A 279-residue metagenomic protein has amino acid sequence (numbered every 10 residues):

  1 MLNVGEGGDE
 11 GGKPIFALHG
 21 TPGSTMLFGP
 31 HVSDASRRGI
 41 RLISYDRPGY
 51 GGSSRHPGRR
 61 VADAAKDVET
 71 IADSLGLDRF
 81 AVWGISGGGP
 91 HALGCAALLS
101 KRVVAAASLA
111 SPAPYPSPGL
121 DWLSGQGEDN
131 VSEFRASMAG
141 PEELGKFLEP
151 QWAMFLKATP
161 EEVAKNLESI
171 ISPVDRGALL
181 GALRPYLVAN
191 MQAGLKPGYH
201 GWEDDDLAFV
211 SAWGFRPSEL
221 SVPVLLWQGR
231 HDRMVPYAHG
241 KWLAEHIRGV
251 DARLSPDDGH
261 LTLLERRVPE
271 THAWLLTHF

Functional and structural regions predicted by a protein language model:
N3-G52: Conserved HGGG/HGGXW glycine-rich cap/lid loop of the alpha/beta-hydrolase fold
A17-T21, S111, G229: Glycine-rich His-Gly loop
D63-A81: Conserved acidic catalytic loop of the alpha/beta-hydrolase fold
R79-D121: Conserved hydrolase catalytic core segment
Q126-F215: Alpha/beta-hydrolase
L220, L226-Q228, D232: Short beta-strand/loop motif that positions the catalytic acidic residue of the alpha/beta-hydrolase fold
R233-H239: Conserved alpha/beta-hydrolase "acid-adjacent" motif
V250-F279: Catalytic active-site module of serine/aspartate enzymes centered on a nucleophile-bearing elbow/loop
